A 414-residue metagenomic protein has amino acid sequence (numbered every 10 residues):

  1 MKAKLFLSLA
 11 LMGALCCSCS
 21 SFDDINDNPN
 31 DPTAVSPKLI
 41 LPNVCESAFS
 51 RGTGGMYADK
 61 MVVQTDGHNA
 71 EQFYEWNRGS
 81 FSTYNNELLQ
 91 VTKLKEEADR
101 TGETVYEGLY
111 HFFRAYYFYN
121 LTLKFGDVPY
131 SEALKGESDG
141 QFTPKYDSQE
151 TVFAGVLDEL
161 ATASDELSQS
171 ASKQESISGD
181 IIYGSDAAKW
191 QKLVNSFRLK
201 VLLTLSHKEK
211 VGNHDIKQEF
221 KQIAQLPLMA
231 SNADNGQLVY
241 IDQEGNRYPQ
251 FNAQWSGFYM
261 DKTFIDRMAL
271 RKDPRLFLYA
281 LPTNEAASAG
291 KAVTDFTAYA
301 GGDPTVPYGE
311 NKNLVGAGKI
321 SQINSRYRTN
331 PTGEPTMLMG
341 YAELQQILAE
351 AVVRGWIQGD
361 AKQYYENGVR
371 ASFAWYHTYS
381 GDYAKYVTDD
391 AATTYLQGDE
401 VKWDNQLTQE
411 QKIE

Functional and structural regions predicted by a protein language model:
M1-N30: Bacterial Sec-dependent N-terminal signal peptides
C19-A70, Y74-N85, L89, K93 (+2 more regions): Membrane-proximal, proline-rich intrinsically disordered regions
A48, N86, Y119, L123-G126 (+5 more regions): Specific register positions within alpha-helical solenoid repeats of the TPR/Sel1-like families, i.e., one
Q64-E175, P331-T336: Conserved, well-structured interaction surfaces
G155-L238: Internal, well-ordered domain-core segments that constitute the primary functional module of diverse proteins
H214-L348, V353-R354, Q358-E414: Hydrophobic-face positions in mid-chain alpha helices that act as interaction patches
